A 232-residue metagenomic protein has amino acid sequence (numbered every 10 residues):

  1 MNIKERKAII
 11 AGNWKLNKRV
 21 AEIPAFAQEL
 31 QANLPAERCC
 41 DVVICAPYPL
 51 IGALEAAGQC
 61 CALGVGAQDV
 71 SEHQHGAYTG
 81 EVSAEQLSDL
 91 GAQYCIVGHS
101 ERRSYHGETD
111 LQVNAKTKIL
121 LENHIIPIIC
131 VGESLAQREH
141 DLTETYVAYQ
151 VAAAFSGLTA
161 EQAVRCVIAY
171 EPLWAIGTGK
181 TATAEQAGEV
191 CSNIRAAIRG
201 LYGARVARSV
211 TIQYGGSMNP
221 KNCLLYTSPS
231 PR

Functional and structural regions predicted by a protein language model:
N2-H73, T79: Conserved N-terminal beta1-alpha1 strand-loop-helix module at the mouth
I10-G12, V42-I44, V65-Q68, C95-V97 (+3 more regions): Hydrophobic faces of well-ordered beta-strands that scaffold small-molecule active sites in alpha/beta enzyme cores
K15, P47, L87, H99 (+2 more regions): Conserved, mostly hydrophobic/aromatic
P49-A53, S104-A115, A184-Q186: Active-site-adjacent beta->alpha loops and helix N-cap segments on the catalytic face of soluble alpha/beta enzymes
D69-N114: Glycine/small-residue-rich loop that forms an oxyanion/phosphate-binding "nest" at active or ligand-binding sites
Y105-G179: Conserved anion-binding
P220-L225: Catalytic cores of alpha/beta
T227-P231: Conserved small/polar residues in nucleotide/adenosyl-binding loops
